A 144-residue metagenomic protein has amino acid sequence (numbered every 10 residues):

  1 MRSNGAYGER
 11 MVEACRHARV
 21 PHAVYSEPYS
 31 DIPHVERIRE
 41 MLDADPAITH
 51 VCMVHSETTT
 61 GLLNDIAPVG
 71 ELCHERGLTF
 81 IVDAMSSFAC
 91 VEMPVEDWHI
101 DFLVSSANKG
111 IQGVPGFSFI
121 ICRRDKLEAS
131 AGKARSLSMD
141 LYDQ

Functional and structural regions predicted by a protein language model:
M1-A47: PLP-dependent aminotransferase-like
R2, Y25, C52-H55, S105-S106 (+1 more regions): Short beta-strand segments
N4, E27, M85-S86, N108: Short, ordered loop/turn segments at secondary-structure junctions
G8-R10, D31-V35, T58-L63, F88-E92 (+3 more regions): Short, well-ordered, mixed-charge alpha-helical segments that flank or form enzyme active sites
P33-A89, F102: Active-site phosphate-binding strand-loop segment of PLP-dependent enzymes
E96-N108: Conserved active-site segment immediately N-terminal to the catalytic lysine that forms the internal aldimine
N108-Q144: Active-site C-terminal subdomain of aminotransferase-like
